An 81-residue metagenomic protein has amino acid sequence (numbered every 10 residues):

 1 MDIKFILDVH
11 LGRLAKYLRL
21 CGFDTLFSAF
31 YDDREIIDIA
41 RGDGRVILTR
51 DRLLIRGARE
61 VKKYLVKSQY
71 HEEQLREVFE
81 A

Functional and structural regions predicted by a protein language model:
M1-A81: Long, charged N-terminal interaction/targeting segments
